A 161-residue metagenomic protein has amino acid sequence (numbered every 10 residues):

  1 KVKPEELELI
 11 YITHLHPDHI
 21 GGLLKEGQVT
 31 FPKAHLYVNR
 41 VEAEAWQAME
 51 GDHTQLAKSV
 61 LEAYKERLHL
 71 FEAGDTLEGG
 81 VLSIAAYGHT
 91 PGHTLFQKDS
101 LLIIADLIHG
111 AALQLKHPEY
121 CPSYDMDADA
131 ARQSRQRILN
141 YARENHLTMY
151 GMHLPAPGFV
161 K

Functional and structural regions predicted by a protein language model:
K1-Y37: Active-site metal-binding motif and surrounding structural segment of the metallo-beta-lactamase
V2, E6, K33-A85, A130-H146: Metallo-beta-lactamase
E8-Y11, L82, L102: Conserved beta-strand elements of the Class I
T13, V38-N39, G88, I103-D106 (+1 more regions): Active-site flanking residues adjacent to catalytic metal/cofactor-binding acidic residues
L15-G21, E44-A45, T90-T94, H109-L113 (+1 more regions): Active-site environment of divalent metal-dependent phosphoester hydrolases
L24-Q28, G51-H53, H117-E119: Short, glycine/charged-enriched secondary-structure capping and boundary segments
E72, L95-Q97: C-terminal accessory segment of soluble enzyme catalytic cores
S100-K161: Cap/insert and terminal regions of metallo-dependent hydrolase folds
